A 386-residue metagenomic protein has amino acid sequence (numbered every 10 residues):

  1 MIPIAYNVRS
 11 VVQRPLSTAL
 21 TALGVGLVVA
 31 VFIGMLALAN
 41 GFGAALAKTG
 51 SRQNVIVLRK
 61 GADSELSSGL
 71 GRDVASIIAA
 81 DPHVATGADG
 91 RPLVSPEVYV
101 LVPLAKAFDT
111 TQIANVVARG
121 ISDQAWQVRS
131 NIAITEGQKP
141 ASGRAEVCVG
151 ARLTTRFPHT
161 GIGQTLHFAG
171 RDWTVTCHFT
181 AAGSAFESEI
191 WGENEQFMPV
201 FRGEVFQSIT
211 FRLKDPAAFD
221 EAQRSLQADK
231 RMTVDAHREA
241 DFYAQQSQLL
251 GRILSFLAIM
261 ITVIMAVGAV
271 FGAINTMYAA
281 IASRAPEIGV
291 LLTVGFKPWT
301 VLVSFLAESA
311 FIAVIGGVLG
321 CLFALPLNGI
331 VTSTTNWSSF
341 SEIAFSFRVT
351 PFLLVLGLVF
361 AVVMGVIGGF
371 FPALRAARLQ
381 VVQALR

Functional and structural regions predicted by a protein language model:
I4, T18-A22, L322-F323, P351-V359: Hydrophobic alpha-helical transmembrane segments
P15-F42, G251-E287, A310-L319, M364-I367: Hydrophobic alpha-helical transmembrane segments of multi-pass inner-membrane transport and secretion
G26, A30-V117, E136-Q138, G143 (+3 more regions): Hydrophobic, regular-secondary-structure patches
A85-A88, A105-I113, K139, L153-T155 (+1 more regions): Mechanotransmission and gating elements of multispan inner-membrane complexes involved in transport and envelope
Q112-R156: Short beta-strand boundary microenvironments
Y278, S283-T332, L356, F360-M364 (+2 more regions): Transmembrane alpha-helical interface segments in multi-pass membrane proteins
N328-V355: Short juxtamembrane loops and helix-capping segments at transmembrane helix boundaries of multi-pass membrane proteins
L374-R386: Short cytosolic juxtamembrane segments of multi-pass membrane proteins
